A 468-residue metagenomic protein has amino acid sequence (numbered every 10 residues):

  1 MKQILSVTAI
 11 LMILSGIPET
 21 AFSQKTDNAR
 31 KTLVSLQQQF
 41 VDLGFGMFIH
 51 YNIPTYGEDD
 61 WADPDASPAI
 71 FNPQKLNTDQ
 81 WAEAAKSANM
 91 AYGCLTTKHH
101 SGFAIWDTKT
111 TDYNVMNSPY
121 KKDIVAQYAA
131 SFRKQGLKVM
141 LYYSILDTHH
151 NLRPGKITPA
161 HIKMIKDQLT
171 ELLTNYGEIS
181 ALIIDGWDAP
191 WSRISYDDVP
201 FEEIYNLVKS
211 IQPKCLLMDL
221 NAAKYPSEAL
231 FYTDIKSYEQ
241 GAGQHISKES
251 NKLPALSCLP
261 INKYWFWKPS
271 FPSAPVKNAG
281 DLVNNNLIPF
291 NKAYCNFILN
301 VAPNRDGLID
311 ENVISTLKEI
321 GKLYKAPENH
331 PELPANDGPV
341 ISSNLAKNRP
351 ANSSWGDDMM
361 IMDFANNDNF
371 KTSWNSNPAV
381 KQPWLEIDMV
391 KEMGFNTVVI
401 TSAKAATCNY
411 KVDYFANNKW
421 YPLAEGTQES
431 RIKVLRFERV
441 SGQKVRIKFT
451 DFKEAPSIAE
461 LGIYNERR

Functional and structural regions predicted by a protein language model:
M1-Q24: Bacterial Sec-dependent N-terminal signal peptides
Q24-I361, P378, V399-S402, C408 (+4 more regions): Mature catalytic domains of secreted/periplasmic carbohydrate-active enzymes
I179, M393-F395, T407, G442 (+1 more regions): Core-facing hydrophobic residues within beta-strands of well-ordered domains
M359-F370: Acidic, glycine-anchored loop motifs typical of Ca2+
N377-K391: Short beta-strands within extracellular/lumenal beta-sheet-rich domains
K419-P422: Tryptophan-centered short beta-strand motifs
K453-E466: Edge beta-strands of jelly-roll/beta-sandwich modules across compartments, strongly enriched in secreted/luminal
